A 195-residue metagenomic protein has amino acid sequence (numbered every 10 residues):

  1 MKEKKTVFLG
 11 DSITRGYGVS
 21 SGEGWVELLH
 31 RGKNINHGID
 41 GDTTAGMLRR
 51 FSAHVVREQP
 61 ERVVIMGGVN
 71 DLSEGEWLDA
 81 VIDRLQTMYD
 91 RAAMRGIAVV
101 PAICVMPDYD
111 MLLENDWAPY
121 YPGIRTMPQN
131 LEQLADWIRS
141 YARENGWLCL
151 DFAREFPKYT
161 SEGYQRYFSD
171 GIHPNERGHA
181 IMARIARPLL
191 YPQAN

Functional and structural regions predicted by a protein language model:
M1-R62: Serine-esterase "nucleophile elbow" of acetyl-processing enzymes
K2, L28-G32, R49-N195: Alpha-helical cap/lid subdomain in secreted, periplasmic, or secretory-pathway luminal O-acyl-processing enzymes
